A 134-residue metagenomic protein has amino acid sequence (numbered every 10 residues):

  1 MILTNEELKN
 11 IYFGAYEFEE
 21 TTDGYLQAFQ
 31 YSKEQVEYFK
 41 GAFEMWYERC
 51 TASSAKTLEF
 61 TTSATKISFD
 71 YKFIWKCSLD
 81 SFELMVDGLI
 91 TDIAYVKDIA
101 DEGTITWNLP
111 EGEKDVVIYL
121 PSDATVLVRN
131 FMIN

Functional and structural regions predicted by a protein language model:
M1-N134: N-terminal secretory targeting modules
